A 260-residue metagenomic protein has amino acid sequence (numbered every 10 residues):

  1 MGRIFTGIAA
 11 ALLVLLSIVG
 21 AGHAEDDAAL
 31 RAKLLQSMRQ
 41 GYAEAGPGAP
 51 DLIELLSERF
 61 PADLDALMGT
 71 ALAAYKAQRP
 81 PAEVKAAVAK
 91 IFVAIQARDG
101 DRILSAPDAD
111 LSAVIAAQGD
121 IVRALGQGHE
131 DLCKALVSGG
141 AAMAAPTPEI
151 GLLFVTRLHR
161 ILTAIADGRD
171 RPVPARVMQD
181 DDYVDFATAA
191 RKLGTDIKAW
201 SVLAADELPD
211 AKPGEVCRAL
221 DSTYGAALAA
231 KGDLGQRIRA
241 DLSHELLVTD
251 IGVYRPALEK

Functional and structural regions predicted by a protein language model:
M1-A9: Bacterial N-terminal signal peptides that target proteins for export
A9-S17: Bacterial N-terminal signal peptides
G20-A24: Sec/Tat signal peptide C-region and signal peptidase I cleavage site
E25-K134, S138: N-terminal Sec/ER secretory leader and immediately downstream segment of secreted/extracellular precursors
A43, A94-A97, A135-A142, L153 (+3 more regions): Long, contiguous all-alpha helical interaction modules
A71, Y75, I95, I165 (+4 more regions): Generic structural signal for hydrophobic core residues of well-folded globular domains
G119-P209: Extended amphipathic alpha-helical interaction segments
I197-K260: A cross-kingdom marker for long, charged
